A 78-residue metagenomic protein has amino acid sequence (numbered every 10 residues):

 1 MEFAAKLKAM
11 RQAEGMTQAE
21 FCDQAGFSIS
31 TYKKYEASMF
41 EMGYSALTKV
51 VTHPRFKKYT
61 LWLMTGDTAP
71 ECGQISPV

Functional and structural regions predicted by a protein language model:
M1-E14: A short, Lys/Arg-rich alpha-helix, primarily the initiator
K8, A19, T48: Residues within the helices of the helix-turn-helix
R11, C22, V51: The alpha-helix within a helix-turn-helix
G15-K34: Short alpha-helical DNA-recognition segment
A37: Short, conserved catalytic or interaction motifs in soluble domains
G43-L61: DNA major-groove recognition helix of helix-turn-helix/homeodomain DNA-binding modules
T60-V78: Short, charged recognition helix plus adjacent turn of helix-turn-helix-like nucleic-acid-binding domains
